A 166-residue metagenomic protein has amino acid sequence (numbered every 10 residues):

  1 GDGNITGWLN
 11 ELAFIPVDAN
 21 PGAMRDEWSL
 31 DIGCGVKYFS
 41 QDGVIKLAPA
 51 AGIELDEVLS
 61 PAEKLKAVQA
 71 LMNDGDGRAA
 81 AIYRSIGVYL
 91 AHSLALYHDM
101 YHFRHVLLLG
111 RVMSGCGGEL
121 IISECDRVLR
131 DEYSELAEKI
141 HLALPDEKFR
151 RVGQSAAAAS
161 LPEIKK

Functional and structural regions predicted by a protein language model:
G1-L12: Loop-centered beta-sheet repeat module
N10-L12, P16-P21: Glycine- and acidic-residue-rich phosphate-binding/metal-coordinating active-site segment common to enzymes that handle
A19-K166: ATP-binding/phosphotransfer module of carbohydrate and carboxylate kinases, centering on a glycine-rich
